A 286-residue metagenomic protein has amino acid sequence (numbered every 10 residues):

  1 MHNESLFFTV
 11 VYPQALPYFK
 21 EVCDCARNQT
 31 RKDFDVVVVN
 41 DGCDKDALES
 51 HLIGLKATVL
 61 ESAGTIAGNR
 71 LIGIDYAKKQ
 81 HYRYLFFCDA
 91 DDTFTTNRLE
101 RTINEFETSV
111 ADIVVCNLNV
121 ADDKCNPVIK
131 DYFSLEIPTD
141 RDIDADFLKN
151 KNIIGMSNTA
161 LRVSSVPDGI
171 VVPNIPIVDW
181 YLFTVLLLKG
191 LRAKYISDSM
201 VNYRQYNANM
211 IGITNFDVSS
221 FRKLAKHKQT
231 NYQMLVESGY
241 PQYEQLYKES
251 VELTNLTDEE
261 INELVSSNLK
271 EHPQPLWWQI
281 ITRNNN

Functional and structural regions predicted by a protein language model:
M1-F216: Nucleotide-sugar donor-binding/catalytic module of glycosyltransferases that assemble extracellular/cell-envelope
I175-P176, Y181, L188, R204-N286: C-terminal subregions of glycosyltransferases and related glycan-biosynthesis enzymes
